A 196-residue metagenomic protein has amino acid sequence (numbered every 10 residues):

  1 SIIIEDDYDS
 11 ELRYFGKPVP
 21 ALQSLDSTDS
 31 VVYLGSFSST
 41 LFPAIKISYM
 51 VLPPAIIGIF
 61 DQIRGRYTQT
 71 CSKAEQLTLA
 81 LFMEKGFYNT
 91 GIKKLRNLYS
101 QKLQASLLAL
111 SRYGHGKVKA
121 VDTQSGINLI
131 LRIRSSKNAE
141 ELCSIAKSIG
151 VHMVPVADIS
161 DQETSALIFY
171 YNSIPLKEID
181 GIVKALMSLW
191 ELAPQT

Functional and structural regions predicted by a protein language model:
S1-I2, V32: Hydrophobic "anchor" residues on beta-strands that sit immediately upstream of conserved functional sites
I2-I4, Q62, L79, S106-A109 (+5 more regions): A generic "structured core" feature
D9-S10, S38-T40, P54-I57, S125-N128 (+4 more regions): Short, solvent-exposed loop/turn segments at secondary-structure junctions
D9-T40: Active-site pre-lysine segment of PLP-dependent enzymes
V31-R112, A120-V121: PLP-dependent aminotransferase class I/II
L52, I130-S135, M153-W190: Conserved PLP-binding active-site segment of the aspartate aminotransferase-like
N97-L107, V118-R132, S144, E163: Conserved glycine-rich beta-strand-loop-beta hairpin in the small C-terminal domain of fold type I
